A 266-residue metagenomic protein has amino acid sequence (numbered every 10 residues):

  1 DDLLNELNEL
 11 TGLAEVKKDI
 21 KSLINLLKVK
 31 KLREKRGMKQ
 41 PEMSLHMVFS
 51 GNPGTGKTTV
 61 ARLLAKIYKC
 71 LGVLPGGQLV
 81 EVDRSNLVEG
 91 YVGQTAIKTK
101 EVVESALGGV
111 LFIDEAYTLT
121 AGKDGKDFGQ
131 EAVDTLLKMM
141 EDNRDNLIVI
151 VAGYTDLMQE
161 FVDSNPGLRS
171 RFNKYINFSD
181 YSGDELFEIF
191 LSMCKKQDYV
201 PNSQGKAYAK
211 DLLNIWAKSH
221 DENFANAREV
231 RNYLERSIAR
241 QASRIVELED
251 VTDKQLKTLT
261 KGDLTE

Functional and structural regions predicted by a protein language model:
D2-L45: Pre-Walker A (pre-P-loop) alpha-helix and adjacent loop at the N terminus of AAA/AAA+ ATPase modules, a conserved
E6-E9, P201, W216-E266: C-terminal helical "lid" subdomain and adjoining coupling/linker elements of P-loop NTPases
V29-S44, S203-Q204, N223, I245-V251: Short helix/loop segment immediately N-terminal to the Walker
K39-G77, E104, F172: Walker A/P-loop
L71-G76, L157-D163, R169-S170, F178-N223 (+1 more regions): Conserved C-terminal "switch" segment of AAA+ ATPases
G77-A106, Q130: Short glycine-rich substrate-engagement loop in P-loop NTPases that contacts/grips substrate
D83, A106-G125: Conserved P-loop NTPase "ATPase switch" module shared by AAA+ and STAND
Y117-D124, V133-S179, D184, K196-Q197: Canonical AAA+ ATPase core
